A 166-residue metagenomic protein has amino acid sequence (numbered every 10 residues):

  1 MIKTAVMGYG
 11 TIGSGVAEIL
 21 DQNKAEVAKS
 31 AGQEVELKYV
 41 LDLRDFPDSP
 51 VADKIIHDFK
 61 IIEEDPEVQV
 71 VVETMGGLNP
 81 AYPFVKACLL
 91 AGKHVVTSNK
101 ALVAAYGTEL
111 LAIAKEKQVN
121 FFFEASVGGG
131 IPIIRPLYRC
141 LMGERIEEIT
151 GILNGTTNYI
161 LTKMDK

Functional and structural regions predicted by a protein language model:
M1-L90: N-terminal glycine-/serine-/threonine-rich beta1-alpha1-beta2 phosphate-ribose binding loop of Rossmann-like
T11, G128, P132, E144 (+1 more regions): Charged, alpha-helix-enriched surfaces in structured cytosolic catalytic cores of large nucleotide-utilizing machines
G13, A17-D21, L111, I134-Y138 (+1 more regions): Predominant activation on well-ordered alpha-helical scaffold segments within soluble catalytic domains
L20, K24, Y106, A114 (+2 more regions): Active-site catalytic pocket residues across diverse enzymes, especially alpha/beta-hydrolases
L41-D45, V127-G129, I152-N158: Glycine-rich beta-alpha junction loops
I56, E73, V96-S98, F121-E124 (+1 more regions): General beta-strand structural signal in soluble alpha/beta enzymes
M75, A81-A91, S98-R139: Rossmann-fold NAD(P)-binding glycine/threonine-rich loop
R139-K166: Conserved anion/nucleotide-ligand pocket segment
